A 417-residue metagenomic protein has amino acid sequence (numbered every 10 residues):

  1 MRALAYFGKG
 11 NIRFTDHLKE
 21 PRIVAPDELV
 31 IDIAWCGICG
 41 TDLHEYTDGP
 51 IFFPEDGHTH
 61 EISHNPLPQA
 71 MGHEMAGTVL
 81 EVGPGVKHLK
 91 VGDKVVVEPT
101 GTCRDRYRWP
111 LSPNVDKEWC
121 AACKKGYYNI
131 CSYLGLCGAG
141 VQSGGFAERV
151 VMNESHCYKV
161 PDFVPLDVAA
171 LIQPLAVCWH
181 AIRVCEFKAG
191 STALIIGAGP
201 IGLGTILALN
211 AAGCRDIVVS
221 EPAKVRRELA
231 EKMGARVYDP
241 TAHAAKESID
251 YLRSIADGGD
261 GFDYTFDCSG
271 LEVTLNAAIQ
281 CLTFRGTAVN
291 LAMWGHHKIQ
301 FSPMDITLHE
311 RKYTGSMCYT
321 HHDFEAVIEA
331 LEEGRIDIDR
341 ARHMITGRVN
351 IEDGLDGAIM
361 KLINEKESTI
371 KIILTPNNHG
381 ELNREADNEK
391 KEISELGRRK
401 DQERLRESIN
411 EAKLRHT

Functional and structural regions predicted by a protein language model:
P21-C36, I51-W119, P161-F163: Glycine-rich beta-strand-centered segment in the early N-terminal region that forms part of a ligand/cofactor-binding
E61-P68, H73, T102-I196: NAD(P)H dinucleotide-binding glycine-rich loop of Rossmann-like/cofactor-binding domains, especially the beta1-alpha1
S191, G286-T287: Glycine-centered, small-residue-biased loops immediately flanking beta-strands in adenine/cofactor-binding cores
T192-A198, N210-A277: Adenosine-nucleotide cofactor-binding segment
G202-L203: N-terminal Rossmann-fold NAD(P) dinucleotide-binding loop
N276-Q280, H321-T417: C-terminal hydrophobic helical "lid"/dimerization subdomain of Rossmann-like NAD(P)H-dependent oxidoreductases
L282-F284: Helix-to-beta-strand junctions that scaffold the AdoMet/dcAdoMet cofactor pocket in Class I SAM-dependent enzymes
A292-E310, V327: Rossmann-fold NAD(P)-binding glycine/threonine-rich loop
